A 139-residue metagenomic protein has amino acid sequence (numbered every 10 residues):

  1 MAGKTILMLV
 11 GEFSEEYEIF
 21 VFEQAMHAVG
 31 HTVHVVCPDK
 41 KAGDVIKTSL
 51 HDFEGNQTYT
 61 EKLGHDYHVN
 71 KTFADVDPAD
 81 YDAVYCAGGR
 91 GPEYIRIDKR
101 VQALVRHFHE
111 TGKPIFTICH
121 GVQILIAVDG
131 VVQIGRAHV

Functional and structural regions predicted by a protein language model:
M1-T111, Q123-G135: Extended, subdomain-level signal for the structured scaffold at the beginning of enzyme domains
V35, I115-I118: General beta-strand structural signal in soluble alpha/beta enzymes
A137-V139: Conserved small/polar residues in nucleotide/adenosyl-binding loops
